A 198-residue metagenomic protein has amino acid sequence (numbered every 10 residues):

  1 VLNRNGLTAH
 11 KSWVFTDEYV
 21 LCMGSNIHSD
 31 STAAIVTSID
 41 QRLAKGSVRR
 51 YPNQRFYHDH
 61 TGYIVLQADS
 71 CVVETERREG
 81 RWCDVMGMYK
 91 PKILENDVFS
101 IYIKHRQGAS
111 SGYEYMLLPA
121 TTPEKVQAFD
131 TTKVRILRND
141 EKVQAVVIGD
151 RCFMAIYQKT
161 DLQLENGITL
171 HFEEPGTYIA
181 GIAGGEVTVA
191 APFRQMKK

Functional and structural regions predicted by a protein language model:
V1-R55, H60-T61, D69, R78: Catalytic and substrate-binding regions of extracellular carbohydrate-active enzymes, especially polysaccharide lyases
L2-G6, K90-L94, I103-G108: Extracellular beta-rich ligand/substrate-recognition surface
L2-R4, N26-H28, R77-E79, V147-C152 (+1 more regions): Secondary-structure transition/turn motif
T8-F15, G24-N26, F99-R106, K133-V134 (+1 more regions): Generic recognition of flexible, low-complexity loop/linker segments
G24, V36, G112-E114, E186-T188: Beta-strand secondary-structure signal
Y51-S100, L164, H171: Trp/Gly-enriched beta-strand surface patches
Q107-P119: Short Pro-Gly-centered flexible turn/kink motifs
L118-K198: Non-catalytic terminal regions with compositionally biased, polar/charged low complexity
